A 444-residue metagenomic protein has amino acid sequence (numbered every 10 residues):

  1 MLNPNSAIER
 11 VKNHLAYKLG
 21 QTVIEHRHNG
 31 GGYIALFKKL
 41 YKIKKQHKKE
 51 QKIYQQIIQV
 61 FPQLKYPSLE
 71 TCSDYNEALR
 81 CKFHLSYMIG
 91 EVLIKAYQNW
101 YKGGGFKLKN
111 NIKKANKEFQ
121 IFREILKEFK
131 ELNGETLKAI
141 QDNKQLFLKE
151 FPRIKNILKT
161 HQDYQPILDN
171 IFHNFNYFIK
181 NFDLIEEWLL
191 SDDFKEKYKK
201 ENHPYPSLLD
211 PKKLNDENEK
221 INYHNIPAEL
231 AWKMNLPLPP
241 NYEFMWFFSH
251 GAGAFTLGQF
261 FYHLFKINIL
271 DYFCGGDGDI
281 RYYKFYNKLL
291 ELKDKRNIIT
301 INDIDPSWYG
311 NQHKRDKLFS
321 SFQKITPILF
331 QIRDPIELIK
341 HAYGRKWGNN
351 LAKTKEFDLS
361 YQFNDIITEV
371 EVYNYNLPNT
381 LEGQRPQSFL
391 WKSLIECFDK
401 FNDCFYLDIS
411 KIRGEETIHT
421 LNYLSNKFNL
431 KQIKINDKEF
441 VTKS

Functional and structural regions predicted by a protein language model:
M1-N181, I185-W188: Boundary detector for helix-to-coil junctions that initiate low-complexity/charged tails
N5-N13, H26-R27, T71, Y75-F83 (+5 more regions): Short, charged/polar micro-motifs that form catalytic or ligand-binding hotspots
Y17-K18, Y87, F255, Q259 (+1 more regions): Active-site-proximal helix/loop capping residues that flank conserved catalytic or ligand/cofactor
R27, F265-I269, F428-Q432: A generic secondary-structure signal for well-formed alpha-helical elements
K65, K109-I112, N116-I125, P239 (+1 more regions): Structural boundary micro-motifs
G134, D142, K159, P166-H173 (+5 more regions): PAPS-dependent sulfotransferase catalytic domain
K293, N311-D437, T442: PAPS-dependent sulfotransferase catalytic domain
